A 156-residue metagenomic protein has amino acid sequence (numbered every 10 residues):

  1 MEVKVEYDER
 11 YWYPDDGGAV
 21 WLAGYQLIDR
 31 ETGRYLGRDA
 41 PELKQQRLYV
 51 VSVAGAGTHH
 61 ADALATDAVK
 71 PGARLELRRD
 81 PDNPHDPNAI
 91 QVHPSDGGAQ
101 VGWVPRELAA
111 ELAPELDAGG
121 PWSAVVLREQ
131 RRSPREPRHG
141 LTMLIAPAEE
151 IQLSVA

Functional and structural regions predicted by a protein language model:
M1-A156: Conserved active-site motif detector
